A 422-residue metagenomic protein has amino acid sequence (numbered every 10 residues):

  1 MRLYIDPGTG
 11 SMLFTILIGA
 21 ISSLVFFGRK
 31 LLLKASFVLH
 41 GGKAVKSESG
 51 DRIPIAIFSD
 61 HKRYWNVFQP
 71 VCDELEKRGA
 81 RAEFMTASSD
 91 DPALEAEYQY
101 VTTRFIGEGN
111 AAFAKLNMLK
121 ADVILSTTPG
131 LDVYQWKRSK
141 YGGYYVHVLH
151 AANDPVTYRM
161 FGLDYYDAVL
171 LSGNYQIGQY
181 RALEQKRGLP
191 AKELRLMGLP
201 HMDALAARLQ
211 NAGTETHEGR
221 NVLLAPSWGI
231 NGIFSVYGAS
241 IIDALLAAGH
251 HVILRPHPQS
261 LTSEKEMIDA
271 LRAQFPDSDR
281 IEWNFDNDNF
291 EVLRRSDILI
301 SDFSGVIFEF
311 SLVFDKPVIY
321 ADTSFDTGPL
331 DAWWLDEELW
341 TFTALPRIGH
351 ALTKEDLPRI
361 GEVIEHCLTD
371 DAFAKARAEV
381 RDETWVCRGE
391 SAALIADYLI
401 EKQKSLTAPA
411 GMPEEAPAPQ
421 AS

Functional and structural regions predicted by a protein language model:
M1-G8: Short, strongly hydrophobic alpha-helical membrane anchors
F37-I53: N-terminal signal-anchor transmembrane helix
P54-A206: Active-site and donor-binding regions of nucleotide-sugar-utilizing enzymes
R63-G79, P200-L271, H350, K354-L357 (+3 more regions): Conserved catalytic-core segment of nucleotide-activated headgroup transferases in glycan assembly
T86-Y100, A247-W283: Catalytic donor nucleotide-activated moiety binding site of glycosyltransferases and closely related
A191, G305-E383: Catalytic binding pocket for nucleotide-activated donors in carbohydrate/polymer assembly enzymes
E266-F308, V313: Donor nucleotide-activated moiety binding/catalytic core segment of transferases that use nucleotide-activated donors
R388-S422: C-terminal alpha-helical cap of glycosyltransferases
